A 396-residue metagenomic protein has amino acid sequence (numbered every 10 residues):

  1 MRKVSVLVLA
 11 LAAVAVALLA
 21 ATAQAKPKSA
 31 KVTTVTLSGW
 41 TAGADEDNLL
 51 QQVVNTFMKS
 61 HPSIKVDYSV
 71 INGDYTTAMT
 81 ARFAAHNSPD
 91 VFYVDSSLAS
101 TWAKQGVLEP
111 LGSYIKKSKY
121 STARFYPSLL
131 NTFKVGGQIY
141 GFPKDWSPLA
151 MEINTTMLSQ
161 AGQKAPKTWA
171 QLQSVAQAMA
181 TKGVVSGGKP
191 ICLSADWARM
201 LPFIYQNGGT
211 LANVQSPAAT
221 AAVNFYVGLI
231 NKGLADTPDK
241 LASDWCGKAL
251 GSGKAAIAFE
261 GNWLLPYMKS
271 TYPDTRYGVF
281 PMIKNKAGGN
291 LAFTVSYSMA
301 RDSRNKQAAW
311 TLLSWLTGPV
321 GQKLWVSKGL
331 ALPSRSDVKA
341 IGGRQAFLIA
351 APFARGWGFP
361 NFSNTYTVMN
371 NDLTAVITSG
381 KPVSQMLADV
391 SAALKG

Functional and structural regions predicted by a protein language model:
M1-T36, K59, S336-V338, Q385-A388 (+1 more regions): Short, low-complexity disordered leader/linker segments with a strong preference for bacterial N-terminal type II
S29-K31, K116, G261-D274, I283-D372 (+1 more regions): C-terminal lobe and pocket-closing loops of periplasmic/extracytoplasmic Venus-flytrap solute-binding proteins
S29-Q52, S147, A198, G356-F362: Extracytoplasmic "Venus flytrap"
A30-G43, I64-S69, D90-V91, Y140 (+2 more regions): Short, well-ordered beta-strand elements
W40, M58, R199, N224-N305: Extracytoplasmic/periplasmic substrate-binding proteins
Q52-F125, T156-K167, I257, Y267-T271: Extracytoplasmic "Venus flytrap"/periplasmic binding protein-like
S96-A150, Q173, D274, V279 (+1 more regions): Hinge/lid segment of periplasmic solute-binding proteins
A176-A180, A212-D239: Glycine-centered hinge/linker elements that transmit conformational signals in sensory and ligand-binding systems
